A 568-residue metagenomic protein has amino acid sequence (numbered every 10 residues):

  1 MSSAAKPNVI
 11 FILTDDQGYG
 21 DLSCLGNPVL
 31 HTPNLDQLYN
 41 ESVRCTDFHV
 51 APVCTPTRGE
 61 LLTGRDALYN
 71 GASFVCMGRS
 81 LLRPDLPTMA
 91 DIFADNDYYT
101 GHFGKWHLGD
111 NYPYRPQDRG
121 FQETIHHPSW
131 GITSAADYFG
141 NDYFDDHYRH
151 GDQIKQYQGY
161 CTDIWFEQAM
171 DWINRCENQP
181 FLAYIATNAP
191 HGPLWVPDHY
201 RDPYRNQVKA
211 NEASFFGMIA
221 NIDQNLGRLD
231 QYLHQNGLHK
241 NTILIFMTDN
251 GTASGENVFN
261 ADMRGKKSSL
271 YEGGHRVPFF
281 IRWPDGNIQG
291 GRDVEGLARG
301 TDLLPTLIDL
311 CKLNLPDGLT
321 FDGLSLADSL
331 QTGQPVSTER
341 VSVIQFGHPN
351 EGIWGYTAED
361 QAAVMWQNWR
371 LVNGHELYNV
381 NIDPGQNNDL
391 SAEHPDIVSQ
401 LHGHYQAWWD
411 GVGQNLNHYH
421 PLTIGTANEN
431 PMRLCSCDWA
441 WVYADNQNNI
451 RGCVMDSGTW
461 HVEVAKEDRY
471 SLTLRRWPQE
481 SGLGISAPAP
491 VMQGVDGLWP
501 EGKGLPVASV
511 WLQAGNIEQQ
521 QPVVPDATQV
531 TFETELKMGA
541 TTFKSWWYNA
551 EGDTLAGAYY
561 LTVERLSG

Functional and structural regions predicted by a protein language model:
S2-P7, T14, G18-Y19, R44 (+2 more regions): Long, internal low-complexity/basic segments
A5, N27-H31, H49-V53, C76-P87 (+8 more regions): A short beta-strand-to-alpha-helix junction
F11-I12, Y19-G101, N111, R119 (+7 more regions): Active-site segment of extracytoplasmic enzymes that catalyze sulfate/phosphate-ester chemistry
C24-P28, S42-R65, G78-R79, H102-Y114 (+6 more regions): Short, solvent-exposed turn/loop segments enriched in Gly/Ser/Thr/Pro and often Arg
L30, Y112-G120, P193-V196, Q231-N287 (+1 more regions): Histidine-centered active-site microenvironments of extracellular/periplasmic hydrolases and transferases
C76, R83-Y98, L108-A183, T187-R201 (+5 more regions): Formylglycine-dependent
Q122-E123, P128-G131, T252-V258, D262-L270 (+8 more regions): C-terminal cap/loop subdomain of S1 sulfatases and analogous C-terminal strand-loop tails that border
F166-I173, D202-T242: A long, amphipathic alpha-helix that forms part of the scaffold/cap immediately adjacent to metal-dependent active
